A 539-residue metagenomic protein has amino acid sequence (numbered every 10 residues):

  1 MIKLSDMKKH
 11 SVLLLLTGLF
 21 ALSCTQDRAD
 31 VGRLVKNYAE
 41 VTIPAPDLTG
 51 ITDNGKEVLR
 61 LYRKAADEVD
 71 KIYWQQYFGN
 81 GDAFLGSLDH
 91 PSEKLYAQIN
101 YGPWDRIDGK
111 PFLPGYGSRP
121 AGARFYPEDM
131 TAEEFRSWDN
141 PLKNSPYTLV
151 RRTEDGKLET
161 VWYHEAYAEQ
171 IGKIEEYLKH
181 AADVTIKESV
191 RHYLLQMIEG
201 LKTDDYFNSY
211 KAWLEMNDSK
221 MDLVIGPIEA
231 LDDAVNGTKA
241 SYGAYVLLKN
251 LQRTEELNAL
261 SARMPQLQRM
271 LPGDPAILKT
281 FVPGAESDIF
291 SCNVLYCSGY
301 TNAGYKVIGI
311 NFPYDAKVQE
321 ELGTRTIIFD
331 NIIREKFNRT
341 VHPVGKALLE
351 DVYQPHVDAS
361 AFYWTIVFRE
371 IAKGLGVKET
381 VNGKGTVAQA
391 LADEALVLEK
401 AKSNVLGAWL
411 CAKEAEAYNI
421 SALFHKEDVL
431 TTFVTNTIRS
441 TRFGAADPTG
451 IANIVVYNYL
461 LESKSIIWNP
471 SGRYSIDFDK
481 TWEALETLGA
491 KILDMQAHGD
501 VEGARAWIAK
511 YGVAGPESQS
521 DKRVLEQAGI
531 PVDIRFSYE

Functional and structural regions predicted by a protein language model:
A21-S23: C-terminal motif of bacterial Sec signal peptides marking the signal peptidase cleavage site
R28-M197: N-terminal helix-rich structural modules
T160-D358: Contiguous, non-catalytic segments that form substrate-binding/exosite surfaces or channel walls
K187, L396-K413: An active-site-proximal "capping" alpha-helix that borders the catalytic cofactor pocket
W364-K378, S403, A408: Active-site recognition of the HExxH zinc-binding catalytic motif
V377-A401: Post-HEXXH active-site segment of zinc metalloproteases
A408-R505: Long, well-structured alpha-helical subdomains associated with metal-dependent extracellular/ecto-lumenal hydrolases
G489, L493-E539: Extended, compositionally biased alpha-helical segments that mediate assembly or anchoring
